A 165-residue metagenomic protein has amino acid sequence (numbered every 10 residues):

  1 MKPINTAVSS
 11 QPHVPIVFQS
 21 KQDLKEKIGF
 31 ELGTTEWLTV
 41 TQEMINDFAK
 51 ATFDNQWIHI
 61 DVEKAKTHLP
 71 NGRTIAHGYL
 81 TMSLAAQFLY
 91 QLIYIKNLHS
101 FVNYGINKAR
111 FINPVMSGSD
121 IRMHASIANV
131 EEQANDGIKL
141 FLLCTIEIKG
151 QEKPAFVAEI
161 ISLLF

Functional and structural regions predicted by a protein language model:
K2-K27, P114-F165: HotDog/MaoC-like acyl-thioester-processing domains
K2-N103: Hot-dog-fold acyl-thioester-processing enzymes
G72, I112-N113: Short, surface-exposed secondary-structure edge patches
I106-F111: Short alpha-helix capping/helix-loop boundary micro-motifs
